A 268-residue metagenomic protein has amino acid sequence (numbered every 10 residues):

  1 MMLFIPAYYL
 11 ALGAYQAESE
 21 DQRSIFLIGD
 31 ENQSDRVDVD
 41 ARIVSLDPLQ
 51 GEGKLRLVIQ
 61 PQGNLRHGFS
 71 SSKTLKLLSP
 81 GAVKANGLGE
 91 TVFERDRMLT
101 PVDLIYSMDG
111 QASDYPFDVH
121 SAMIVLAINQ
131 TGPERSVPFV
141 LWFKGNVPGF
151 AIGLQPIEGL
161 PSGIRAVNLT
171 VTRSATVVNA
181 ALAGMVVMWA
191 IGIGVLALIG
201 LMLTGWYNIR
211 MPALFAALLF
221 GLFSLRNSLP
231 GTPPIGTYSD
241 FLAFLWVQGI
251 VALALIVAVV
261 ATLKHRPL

Functional and structural regions predicted by a protein language model:
M1-Y9: Hydrophobic membrane-insertion alpha-helices, especially the h-region of bacterial N-terminal signal peptides
Y9-L10, N208: Compositionally biased, intrinsically disordered low-complexity regions enriched in proline and serine
L10-L12, I191: Membrane-associated alpha-helix detector
L12-A151: Soluble non-transmembrane domains of integral membrane proteins
D21, M123, G149, G153 (+5 more regions): A generic structural micro-environment signature that highlights single residues at secondary-structure boundaries
L88-V102, I128-R135, I157-V167, L203-I209 (+1 more regions): Generic structural signal for short, solvent-exposed loop/turn connectors between secondary structure elements
I128-A180: Membrane-proximal, non-transmembrane alpha-helical segments
A175-L268: Alpha-helical transmembrane segments forming the membrane-embedded cores of inner-membrane proteins across
